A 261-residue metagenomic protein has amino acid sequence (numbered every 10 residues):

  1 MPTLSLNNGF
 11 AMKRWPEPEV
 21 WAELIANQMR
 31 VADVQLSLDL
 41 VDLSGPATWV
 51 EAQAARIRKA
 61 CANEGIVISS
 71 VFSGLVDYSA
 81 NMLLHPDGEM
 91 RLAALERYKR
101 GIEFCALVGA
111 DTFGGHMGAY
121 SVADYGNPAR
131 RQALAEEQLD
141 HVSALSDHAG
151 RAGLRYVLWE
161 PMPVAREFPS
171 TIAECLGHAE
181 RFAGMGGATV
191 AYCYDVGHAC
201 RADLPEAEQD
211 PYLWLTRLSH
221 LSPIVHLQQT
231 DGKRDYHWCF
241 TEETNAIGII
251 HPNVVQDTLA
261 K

Functional and structural regions predicted by a protein language model:
M1-D111, T189-V190: N-terminal pre-domain/capping segments
M1-N8, M12-A32, A55, A62 (+2 more regions): Histidine-acidic metal/acid-base catalytic patches
F10-M12, L38-D42, G74-D77, M117-S121 (+3 more regions): Active-site-proximal loop/turn and secondary-structure-junction residues that shape catalytic pockets, frequently
R14-V20, G45-W49, P86, H116 (+3 more regions): Alpha-helix capping and helix-coil boundary motifs
D33-Q35, S70, G114, L158 (+2 more regions): Conserved beta-strand positions in the central sheet of alpha/beta enzyme cores
A47-A54, D87-R91, L95, P128-E136 (+3 more regions): Flexible, glycine- and charge-enriched loops at secondary-structure boundaries
E51-G65, Q138-H148, W214-R217, T258: Catalytic-core regions built around general acid/base machinery
N63, M82-A191: Active-site acidic/histidine proton-transfer and metal-coordination neighborhood in alpha/beta enzyme cores
